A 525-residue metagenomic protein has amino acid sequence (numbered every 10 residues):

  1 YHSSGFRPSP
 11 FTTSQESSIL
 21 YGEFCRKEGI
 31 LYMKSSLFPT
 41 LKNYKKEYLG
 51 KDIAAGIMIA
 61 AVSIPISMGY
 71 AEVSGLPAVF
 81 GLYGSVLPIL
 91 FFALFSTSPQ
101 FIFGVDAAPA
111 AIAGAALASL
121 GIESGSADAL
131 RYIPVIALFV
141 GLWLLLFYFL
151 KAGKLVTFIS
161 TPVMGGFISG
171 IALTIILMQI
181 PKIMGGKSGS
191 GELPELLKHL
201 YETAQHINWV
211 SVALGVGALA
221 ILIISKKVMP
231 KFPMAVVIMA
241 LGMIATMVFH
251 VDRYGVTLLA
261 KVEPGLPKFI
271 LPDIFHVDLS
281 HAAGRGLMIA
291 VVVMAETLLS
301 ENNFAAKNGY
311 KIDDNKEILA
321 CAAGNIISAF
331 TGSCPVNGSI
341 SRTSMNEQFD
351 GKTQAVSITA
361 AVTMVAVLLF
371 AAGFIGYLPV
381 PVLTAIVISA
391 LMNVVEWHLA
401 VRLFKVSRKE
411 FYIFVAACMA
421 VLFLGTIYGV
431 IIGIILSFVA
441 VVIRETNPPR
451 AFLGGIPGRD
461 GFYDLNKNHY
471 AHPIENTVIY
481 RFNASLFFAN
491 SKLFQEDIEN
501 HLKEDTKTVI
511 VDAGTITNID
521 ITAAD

Functional and structural regions predicted by a protein language model:
Y1-H2: Intrinsic-disorder-associated, low-complexity terminal segments enriched in Asp/Asn/His/Tyr and depleted of Lys/Arg
G5-F6, C25, Y48, S74 (+3 more regions): Generic alpha-helical secondary structure signal
T13-Q15, I19-Y32: Short, Lys/Arg-enriched N-terminal segments with co-localized hydrophobic residues within the first ~10-30 amino acids
L31-R459: Transmembrane helical cores of multi-pass ion-transport proteins
L453-I456, D464-D525: Structured cytosolic domains appended to multi-pass membrane proteins
